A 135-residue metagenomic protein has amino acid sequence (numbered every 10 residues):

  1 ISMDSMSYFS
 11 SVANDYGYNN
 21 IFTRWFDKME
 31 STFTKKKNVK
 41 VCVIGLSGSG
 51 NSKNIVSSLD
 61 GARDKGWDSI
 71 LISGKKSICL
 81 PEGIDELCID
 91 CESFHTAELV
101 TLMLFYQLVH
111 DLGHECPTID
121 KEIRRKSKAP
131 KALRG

Functional and structural regions predicted by a protein language model:
I1-K126, P130: Glycine-rich phosphate-binding loops that contact phosphosugars or nucleotide phosphates
K131-G135: Glycine-rich phosphate/diphosphate-binding loops and the adjacent beta-loop-alpha structural elements that coordinate
